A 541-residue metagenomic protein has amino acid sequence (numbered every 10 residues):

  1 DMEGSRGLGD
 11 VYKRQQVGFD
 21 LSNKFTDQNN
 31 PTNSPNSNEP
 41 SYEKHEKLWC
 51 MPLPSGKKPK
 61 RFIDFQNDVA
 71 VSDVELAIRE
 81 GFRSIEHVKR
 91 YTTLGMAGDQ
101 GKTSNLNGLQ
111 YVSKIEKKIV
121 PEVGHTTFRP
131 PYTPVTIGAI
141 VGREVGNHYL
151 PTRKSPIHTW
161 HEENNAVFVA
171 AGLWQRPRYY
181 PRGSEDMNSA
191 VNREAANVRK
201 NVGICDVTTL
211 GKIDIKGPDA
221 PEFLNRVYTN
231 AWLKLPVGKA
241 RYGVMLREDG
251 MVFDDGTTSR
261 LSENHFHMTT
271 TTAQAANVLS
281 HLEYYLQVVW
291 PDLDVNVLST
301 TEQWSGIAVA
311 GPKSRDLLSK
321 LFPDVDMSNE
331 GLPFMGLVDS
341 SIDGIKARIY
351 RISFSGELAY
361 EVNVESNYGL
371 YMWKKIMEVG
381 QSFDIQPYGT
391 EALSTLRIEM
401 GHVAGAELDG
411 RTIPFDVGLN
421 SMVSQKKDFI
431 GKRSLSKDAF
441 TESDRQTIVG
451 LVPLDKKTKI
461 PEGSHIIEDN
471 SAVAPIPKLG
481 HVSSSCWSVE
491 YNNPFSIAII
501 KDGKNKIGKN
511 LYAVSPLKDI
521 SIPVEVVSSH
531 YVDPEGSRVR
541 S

Functional and structural regions predicted by a protein language model:
M2-Y12: Single conserved hydrophobic/aromatic residue that forms the stacking wall/gate of nucleotide- or nucleobase-binding
D10-P35, I85, Y111-K118: Internal hydrophobic alpha-helix adjacent to the cofactor/substrate pocket in enzyme cavities
N30-M51, T92-L94, N105-V112, H125-P134 (+5 more regions): A glycine-rich phosphate-binding loop feature that marks nucleotide/adenosyl-phosphate handling sites
P40-R129: C-terminal catalytic lobe of FAD-dependent flavoproteins
H45-C50, R193-K200, M245-D255, P291-L293 (+2 more regions): Short amphipathic beta-strand starts and helix->beta connectors
Y91, N107-L246, M251: Acidic, proline/glycine-enriched N-terminal capping motif
K154, H158, E162-E163, R176 (+2 more regions): Conserved, structured C-terminal
A231-Y285: Well-ordered mid-protein domain cores that form the structural environment of catalytic cofactors
